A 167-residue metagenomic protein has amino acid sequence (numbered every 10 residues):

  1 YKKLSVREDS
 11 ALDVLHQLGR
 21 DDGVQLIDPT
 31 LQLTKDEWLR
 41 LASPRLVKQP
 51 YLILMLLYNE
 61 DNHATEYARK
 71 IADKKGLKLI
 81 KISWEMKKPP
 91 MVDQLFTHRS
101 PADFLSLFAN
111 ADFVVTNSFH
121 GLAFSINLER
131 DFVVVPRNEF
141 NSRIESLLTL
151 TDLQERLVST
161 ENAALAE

Functional and structural regions predicted by a protein language model:
Y1-E167: Active-site anion-handling motifs in enzyme catalytic cores
